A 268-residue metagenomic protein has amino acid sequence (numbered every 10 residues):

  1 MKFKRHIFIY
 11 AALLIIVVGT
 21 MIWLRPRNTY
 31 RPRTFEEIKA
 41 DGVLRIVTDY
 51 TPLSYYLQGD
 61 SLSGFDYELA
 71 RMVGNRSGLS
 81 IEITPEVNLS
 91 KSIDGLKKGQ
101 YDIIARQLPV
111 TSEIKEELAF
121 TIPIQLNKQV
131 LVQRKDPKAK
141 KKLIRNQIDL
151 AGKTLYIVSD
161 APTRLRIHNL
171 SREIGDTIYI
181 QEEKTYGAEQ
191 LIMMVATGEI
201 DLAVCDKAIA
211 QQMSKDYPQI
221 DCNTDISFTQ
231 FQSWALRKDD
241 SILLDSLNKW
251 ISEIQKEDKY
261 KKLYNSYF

Functional and structural regions predicted by a protein language model:
K4-Y10, R25-L108, S112, E116 (+1 more regions): Extracytoplasmic small-molecule ligand-binding "clamshell" domains of the periplasmic binding protein/Venus flytrap
Y10, M21-T29, E68-R76, R134-P162 (+1 more regions): Extended ligand-binding regions for polar small-molecule ligands
R45-L53, L62-N75, L131-G175, Q181-Y186 (+1 more regions): Bilobed "Venus flytrap"/periplasmic-binding protein-like clamshell domains and structurally analogous long
Y50, Q125-Q133, A188-E189, K207-S252: Periplasmic-binding protein-like
P52-L53, S90, P109-E113, P137-A139 (+4 more regions): Solvent-exposed loop/turn segments at secondary-structure junctions within structured extracellular/periplasmic domains
Y67, R71-N75, S90, D94 (+9 more regions): Solvent-exposed, polar/charged alpha-helical surfaces in well-ordered, non-transmembrane soluble domains, broadly
G74-L79, K97, Y101, D136 (+6 more regions): Sec-exported extracytoplasmic/periplasmic mature domains
S90, D94, R106-E117, R166-E173 (+1 more regions): A ligand-binding cleft/hinge motif common to bilobed small-molecule-binding domains
